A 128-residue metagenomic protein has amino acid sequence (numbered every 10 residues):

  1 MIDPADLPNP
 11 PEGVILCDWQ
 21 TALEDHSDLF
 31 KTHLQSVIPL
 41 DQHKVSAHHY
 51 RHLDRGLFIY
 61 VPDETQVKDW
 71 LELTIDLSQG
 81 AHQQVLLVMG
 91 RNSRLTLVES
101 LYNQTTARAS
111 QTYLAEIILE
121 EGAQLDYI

Functional and structural regions predicted by a protein language model:
M1-I128: Glycine-rich and polybasic anion-binding loops at the starts of cofactor/ligand-binding domains
